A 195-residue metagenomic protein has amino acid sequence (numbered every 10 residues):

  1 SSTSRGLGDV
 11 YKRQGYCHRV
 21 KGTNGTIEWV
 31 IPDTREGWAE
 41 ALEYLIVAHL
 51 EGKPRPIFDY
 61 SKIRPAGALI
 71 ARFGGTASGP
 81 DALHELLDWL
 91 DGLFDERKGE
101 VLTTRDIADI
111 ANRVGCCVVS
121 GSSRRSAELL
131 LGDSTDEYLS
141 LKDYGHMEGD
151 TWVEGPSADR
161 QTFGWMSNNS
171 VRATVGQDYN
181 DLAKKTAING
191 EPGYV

Functional and structural regions predicted by a protein language model:
S1-Y11: Single conserved hydrophobic/aromatic residue that forms the stacking wall/gate of nucleotide- or nucleobase-binding
R5, A41-G52, E85-R97, I110-S120 (+1 more regions): Generic, well-ordered alpha-helical scaffold segments in large soluble proteins
K12-I31, Y44, P65-G67: Well-ordered mid-protein domain cores that form the structural environment of catalytic cofactors
G25-I27, R64-T104: A structural-propensity feature for long, helix-poor, extended segments
I27-K62, Q177-V195: Structured mid-domain segments that build the active-site/substrate or prosthetic-cofactor binding neighborhood
R55-I57, R97-I110, G121-L130: Flexible, glycine/charged-enriched surface loops at secondary-structure junctions
S61-A66, D106-C116, L129-L139: A glycine-rich phosphate-binding loop feature that marks nucleotide/adenosyl-phosphate handling sites
D81, L93, V119-V195: Conserved, charged catalytic cores of large soluble enzymes
